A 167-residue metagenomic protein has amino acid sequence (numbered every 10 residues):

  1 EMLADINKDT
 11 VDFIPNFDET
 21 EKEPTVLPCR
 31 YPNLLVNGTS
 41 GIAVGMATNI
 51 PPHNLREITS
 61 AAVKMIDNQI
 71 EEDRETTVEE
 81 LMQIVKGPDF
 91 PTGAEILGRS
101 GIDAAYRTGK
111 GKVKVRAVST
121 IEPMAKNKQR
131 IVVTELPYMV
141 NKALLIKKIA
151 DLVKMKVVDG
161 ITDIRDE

Functional and structural regions predicted by a protein language model:
E1-V11: Proline-centered turn/helix-capping motifs that create local helix->coil transitions or kinks
D9-N37, I42-E167: Intrinsically disordered, low-complexity regulatory segments
